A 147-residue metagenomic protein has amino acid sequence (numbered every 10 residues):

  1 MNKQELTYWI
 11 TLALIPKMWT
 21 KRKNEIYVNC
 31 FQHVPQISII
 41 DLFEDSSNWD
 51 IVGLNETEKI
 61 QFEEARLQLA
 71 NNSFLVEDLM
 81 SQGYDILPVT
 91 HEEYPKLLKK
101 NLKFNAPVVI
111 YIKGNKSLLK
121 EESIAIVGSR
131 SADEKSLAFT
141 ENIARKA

Functional and structural regions predicted by a protein language model:
M1-N142: Short, positively charged patches
A144-K146: Phosphate/pyrophosphate-binding betaalpha-module
